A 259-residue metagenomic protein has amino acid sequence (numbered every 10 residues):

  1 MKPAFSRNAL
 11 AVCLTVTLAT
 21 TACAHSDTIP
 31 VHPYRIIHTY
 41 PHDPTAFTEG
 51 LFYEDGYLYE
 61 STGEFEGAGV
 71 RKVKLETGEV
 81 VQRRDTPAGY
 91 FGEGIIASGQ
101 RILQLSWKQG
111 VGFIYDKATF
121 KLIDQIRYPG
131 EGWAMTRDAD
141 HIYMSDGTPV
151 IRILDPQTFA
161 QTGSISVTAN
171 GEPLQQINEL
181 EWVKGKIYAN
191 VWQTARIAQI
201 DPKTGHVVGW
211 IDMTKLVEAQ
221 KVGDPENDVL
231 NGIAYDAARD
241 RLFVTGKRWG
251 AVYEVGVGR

Functional and structural regions predicted by a protein language model:
D27-P44, L75-E79: A short helix->beta-strand "capping" segment at the edge of beta-propeller domains
I37-G69, R84-I96, G246-G250: Beta-strand-rich domains and repeat architectures in extracellular enzymes and scaffolds, especially beta-propellers
H38-Y40, V81-P87, D124-R127, T162-V167 (+1 more regions): Beta-propeller fold detector
D43-D55, A88-G99, Y128-A139, S145 (+2 more regions): Beta-rich, blade/repeat-based domains predominating in secreted/periplasmic proteins but also intracellular
E60-E64, I102-Q109, M144-T148, A189-Q193 (+1 more regions): Conserved beta-strand positions in repeat-built beta-propeller and related beta-rich domains
K74-G78, D116-F120, P156-F159, D201-G205 (+1 more regions): Short loop/turn segments that connect beta-strands within beta-propeller blades
G78-I114, L122-G132: Blade-loop segments of beta-propeller domains
G112-N170: Hydrophobic, well-structured mid-protein blocks that either form specific transmembrane helices
